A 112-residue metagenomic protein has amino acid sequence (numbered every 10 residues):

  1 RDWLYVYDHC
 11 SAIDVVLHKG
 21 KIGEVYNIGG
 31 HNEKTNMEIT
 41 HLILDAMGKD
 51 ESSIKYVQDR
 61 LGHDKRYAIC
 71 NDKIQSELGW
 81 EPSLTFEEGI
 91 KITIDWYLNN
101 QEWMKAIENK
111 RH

Functional and structural regions predicted by a protein language model:
R1-H112: C-terminal substrate-binding subdomain of Rossmann-fold SDR/epimerase-dehydratase oxidoreductases
